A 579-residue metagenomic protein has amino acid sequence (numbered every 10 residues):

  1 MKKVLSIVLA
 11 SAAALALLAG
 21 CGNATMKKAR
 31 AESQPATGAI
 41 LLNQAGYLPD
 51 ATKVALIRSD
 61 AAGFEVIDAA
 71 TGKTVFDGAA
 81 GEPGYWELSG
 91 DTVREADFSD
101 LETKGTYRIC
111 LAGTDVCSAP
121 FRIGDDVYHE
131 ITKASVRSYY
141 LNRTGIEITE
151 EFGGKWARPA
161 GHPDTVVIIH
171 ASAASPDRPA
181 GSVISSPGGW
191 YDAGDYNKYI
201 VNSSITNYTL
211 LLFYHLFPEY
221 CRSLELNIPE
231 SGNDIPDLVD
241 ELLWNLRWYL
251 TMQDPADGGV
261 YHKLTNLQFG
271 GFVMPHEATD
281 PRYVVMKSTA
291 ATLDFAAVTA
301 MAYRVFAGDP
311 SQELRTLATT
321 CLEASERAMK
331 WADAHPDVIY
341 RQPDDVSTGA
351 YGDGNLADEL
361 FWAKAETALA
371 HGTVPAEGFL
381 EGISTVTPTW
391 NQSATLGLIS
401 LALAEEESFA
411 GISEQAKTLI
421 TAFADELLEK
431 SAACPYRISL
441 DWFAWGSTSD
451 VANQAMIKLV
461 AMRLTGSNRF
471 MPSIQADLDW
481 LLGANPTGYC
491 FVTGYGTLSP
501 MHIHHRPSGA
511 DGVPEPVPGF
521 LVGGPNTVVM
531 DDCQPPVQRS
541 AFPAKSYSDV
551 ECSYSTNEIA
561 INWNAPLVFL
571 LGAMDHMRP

Functional and structural regions predicted by a protein language model:
M1-I7: Positively charged n-region of N-terminal signal peptides that target proteins for export
A10-A16: Bacterial N-terminal signal peptides
A19-G20: C-terminal motif of bacterial Sec signal peptides marking the signal peptidase cleavage site
L41-C117, R137-I205, F213, R247 (+5 more regions): Aromatic (Trp/Tyr) and acidic
F121-D126: Short beta-strand edge segments in extracellular beta-sheet folds
E230, D234: Acidic, glycine-anchored loop motifs typical of Ca2+
P236-G259: Carboxylate/His-rich catalytic cores and anion/metal-binding grooves
Q253-H262, P336-Y340, G372: Proline-centered turn/helix-capping motifs that create local helix->coil transitions or kinks
